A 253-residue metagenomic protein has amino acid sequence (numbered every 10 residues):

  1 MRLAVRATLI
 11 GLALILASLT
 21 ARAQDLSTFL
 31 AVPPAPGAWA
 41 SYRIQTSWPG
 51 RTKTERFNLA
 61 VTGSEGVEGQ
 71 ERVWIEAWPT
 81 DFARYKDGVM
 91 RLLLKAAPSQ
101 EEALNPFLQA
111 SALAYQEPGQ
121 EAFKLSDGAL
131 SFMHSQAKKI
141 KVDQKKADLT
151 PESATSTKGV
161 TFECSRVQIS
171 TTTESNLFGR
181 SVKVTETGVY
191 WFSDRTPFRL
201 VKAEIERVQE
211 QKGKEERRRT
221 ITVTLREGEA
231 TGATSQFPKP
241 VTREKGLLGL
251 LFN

Functional and structural regions predicted by a protein language model:
M1-R6: Positively charged n-region of N-terminal signal peptides that target proteins for export
A7-S18: Bacterial N-terminal signal peptides
L19-A23: Sec/Tat signal peptide C-region and signal peptidase I cleavage site
Q24-Q100, N105, Y115, A122-N253: Acidic, serine/threonine-rich low-complexity disordered tracts
